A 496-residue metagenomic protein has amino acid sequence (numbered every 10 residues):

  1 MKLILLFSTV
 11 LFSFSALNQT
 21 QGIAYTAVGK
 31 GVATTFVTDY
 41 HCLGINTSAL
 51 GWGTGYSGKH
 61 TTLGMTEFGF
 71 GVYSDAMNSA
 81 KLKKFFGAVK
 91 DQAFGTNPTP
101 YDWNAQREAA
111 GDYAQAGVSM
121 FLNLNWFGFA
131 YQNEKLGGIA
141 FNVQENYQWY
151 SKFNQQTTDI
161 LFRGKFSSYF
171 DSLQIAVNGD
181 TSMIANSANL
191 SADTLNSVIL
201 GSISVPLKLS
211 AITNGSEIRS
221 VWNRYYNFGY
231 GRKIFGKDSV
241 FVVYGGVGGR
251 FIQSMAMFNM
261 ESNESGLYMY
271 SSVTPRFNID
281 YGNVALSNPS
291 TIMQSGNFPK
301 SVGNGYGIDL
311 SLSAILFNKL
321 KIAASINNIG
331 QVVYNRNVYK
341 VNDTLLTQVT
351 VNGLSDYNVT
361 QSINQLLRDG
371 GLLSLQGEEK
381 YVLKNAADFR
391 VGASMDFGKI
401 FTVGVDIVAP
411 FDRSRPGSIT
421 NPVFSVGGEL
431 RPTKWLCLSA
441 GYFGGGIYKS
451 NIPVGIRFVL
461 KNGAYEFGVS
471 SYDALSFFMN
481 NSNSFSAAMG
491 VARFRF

Functional and structural regions predicted by a protein language model:
M1, N18-Q19: Absolute protein N-terminus
L3-F14: Sec-dependent N-terminal signal peptides
Q19-F496: Subset of outer-membrane beta-barrel
